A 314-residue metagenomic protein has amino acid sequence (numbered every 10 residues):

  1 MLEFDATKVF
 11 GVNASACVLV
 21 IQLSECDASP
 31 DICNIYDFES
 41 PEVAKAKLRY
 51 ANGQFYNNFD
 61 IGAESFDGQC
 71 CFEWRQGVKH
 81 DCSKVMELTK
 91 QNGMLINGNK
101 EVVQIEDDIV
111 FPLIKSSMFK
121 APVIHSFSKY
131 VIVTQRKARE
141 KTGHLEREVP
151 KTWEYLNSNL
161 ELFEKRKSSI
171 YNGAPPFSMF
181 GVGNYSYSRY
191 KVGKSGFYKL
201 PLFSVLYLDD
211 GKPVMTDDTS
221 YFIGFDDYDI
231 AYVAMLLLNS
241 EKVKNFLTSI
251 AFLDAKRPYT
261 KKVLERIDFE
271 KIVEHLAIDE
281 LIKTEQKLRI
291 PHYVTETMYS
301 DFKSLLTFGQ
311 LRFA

Functional and structural regions predicted by a protein language model:
M1-A6, T248-A255, T295-Y299: A generic structural motif
M1-L95: Signature of N6-adenine DNA methyltransferases within the class I
D5-A6, H292-A314: Non-catalytic, mostly N-terminal accessory regions of nucleic-acid modification and defense proteins
K8-C17, E39-L48, F203-V214, K283-T297: Hydrophobic transmembrane alpha-helix bundles
A28-E42, T260-L264, V294-K303: Extended, charge-rich low-complexity interaction segments
N57, G62-K283, K287, D301-R312: Polybasic, glycine- and aromatic-enriched phosphate-binding surface used to engage nucleic acids
